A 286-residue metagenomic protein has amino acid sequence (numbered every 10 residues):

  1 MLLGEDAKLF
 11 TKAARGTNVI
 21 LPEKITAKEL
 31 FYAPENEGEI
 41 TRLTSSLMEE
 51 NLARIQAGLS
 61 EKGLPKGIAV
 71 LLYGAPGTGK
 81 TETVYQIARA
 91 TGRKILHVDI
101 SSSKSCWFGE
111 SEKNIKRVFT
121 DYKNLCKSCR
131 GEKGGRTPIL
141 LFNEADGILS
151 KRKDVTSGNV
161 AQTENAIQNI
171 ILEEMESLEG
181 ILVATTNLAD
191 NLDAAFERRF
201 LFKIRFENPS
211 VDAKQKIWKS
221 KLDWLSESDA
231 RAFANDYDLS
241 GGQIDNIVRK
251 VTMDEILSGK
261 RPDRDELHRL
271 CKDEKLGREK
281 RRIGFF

Functional and structural regions predicted by a protein language model:
M1-E29, A195, R199, N208-F286: C-terminal alpha-helical "lid" subdomain
F31-A234: Walker A/P-loop NTP-binding motif of AAA+ ATPase domains
